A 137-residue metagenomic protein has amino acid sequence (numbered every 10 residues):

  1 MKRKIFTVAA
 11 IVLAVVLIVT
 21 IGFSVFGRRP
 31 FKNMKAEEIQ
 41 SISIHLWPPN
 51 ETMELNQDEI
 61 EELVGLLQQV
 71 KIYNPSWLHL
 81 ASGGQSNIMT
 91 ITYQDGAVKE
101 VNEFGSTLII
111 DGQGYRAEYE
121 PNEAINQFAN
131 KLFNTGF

Functional and structural regions predicted by a protein language model:
K2-F137: Function-determining sites in protein domains
